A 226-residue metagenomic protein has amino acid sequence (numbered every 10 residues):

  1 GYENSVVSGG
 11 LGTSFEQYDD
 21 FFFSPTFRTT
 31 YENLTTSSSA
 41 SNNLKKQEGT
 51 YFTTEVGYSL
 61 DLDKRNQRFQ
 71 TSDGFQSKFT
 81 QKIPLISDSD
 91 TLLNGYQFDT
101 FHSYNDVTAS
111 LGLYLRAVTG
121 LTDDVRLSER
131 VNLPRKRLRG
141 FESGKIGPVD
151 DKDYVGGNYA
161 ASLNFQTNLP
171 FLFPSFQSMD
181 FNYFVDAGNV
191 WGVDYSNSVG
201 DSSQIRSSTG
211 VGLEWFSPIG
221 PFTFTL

Functional and structural regions predicted by a protein language model:
G1, G10-G12: Predominantly transmembrane beta-strands of Gram-negative outer membrane beta-barrel pores used for transport
G1-N4, F165: Outer-membrane beta-barrel translocator/receptor signature
E3-S5, D90-N94, Q204-I205: Short, glycine/acidic-rich beta->alpha junctions
S5-V6, F15-F21, Y31, T50-Y51 (+3 more regions): Short flexible coil/turn linkers enriched for glycine and charged/polar residues that connect secondary-structure
G12-S14, Q67-R68: A generic local secondary-structure boundary/capping motif
T26, N33-M179, Y183-A187, W191-V193 (+1 more regions): C-terminal outer-membrane beta-barrel translocator/porin domains of Gram-negative envelope proteins and their
D194-L226: C-terminal beta-signal and terminal closure region of outer-membrane beta-barrel proteins
